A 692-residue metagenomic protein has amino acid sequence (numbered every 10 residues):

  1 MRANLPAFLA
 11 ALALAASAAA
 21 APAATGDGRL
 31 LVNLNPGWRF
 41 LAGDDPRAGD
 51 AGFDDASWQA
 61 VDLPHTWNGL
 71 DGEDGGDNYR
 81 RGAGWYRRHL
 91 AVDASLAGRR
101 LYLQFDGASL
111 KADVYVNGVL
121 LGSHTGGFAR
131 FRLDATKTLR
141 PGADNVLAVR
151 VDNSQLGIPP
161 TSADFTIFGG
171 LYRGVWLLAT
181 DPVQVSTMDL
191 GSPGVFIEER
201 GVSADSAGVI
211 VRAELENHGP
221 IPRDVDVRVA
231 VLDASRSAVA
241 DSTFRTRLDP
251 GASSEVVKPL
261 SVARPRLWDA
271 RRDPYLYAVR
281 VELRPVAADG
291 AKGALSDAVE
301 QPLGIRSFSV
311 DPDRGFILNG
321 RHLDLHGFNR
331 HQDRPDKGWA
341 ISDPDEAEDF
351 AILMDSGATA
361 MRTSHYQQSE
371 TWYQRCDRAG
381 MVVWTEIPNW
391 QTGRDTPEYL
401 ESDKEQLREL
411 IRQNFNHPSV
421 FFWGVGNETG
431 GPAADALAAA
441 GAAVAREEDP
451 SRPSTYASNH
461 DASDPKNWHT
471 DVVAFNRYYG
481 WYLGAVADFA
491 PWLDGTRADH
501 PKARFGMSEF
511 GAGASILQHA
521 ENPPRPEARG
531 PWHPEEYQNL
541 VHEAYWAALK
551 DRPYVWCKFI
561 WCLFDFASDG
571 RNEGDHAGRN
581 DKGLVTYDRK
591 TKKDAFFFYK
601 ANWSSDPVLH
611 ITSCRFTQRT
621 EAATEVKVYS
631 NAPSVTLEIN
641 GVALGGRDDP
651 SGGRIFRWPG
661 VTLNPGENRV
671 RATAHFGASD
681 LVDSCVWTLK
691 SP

Functional and structural regions predicted by a protein language model:
A7-S17: Bacterial N-terminal signal peptides
A20-D71, V146-G157, D164, Y172 (+8 more regions): Accessory carbohydrate-binding/adhesion or oligomerization-edge regions at the termini of glycan-active proteins
L34, D44, R81-M188, S192-G194 (+6 more regions): Accessory beta-strand-rich segments of carbohydrate-active enzymes
L63-L70, V119, S154, D164 (+2 more regions): Extended substrate-binding grooves/exosites of carbohydrate-active enzymes
V116, A204-R247, S254-K258, T624-G646 (+1 more regions): Beta-strand-rich binding/interaction modules
L133-T138, K258-P274, W658-V661: Signal that preferentially marks extracellular ectodomain short beta-strand elements of beta-sandwich modules
G142-D144, P222-D224, S253, R272-A278 (+1 more regions): Extracellular Ig-like/FN3 beta-sandwich strand-entry sites
Q184-G219, K600-A632: Surface beta-strand/loop "capping" patches
